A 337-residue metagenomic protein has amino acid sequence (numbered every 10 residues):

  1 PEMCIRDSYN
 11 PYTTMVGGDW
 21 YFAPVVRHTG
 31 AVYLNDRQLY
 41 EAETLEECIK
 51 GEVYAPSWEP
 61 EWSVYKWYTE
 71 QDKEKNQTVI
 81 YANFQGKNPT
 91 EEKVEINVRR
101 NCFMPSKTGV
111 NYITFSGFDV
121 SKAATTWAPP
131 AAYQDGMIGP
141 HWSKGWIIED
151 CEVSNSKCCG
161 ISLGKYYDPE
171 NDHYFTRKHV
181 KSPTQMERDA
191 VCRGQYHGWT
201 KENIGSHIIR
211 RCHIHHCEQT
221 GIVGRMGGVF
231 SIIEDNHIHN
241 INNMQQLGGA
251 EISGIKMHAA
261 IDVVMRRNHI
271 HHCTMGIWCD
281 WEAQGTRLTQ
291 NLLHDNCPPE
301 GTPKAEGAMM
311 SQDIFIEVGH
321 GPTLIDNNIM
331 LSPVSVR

Functional and structural regions predicted by a protein language model:
P1-E2, R6-W142, I147, E152-S154 (+2 more regions): Extracellular polysaccharide-degrading/modifying enzymes targeting complex plant/algal/animal polysaccharides
N111-A124, K144-C158, E170-A190, K201-Q219 (+6 more regions): Right-handed parallel beta-helix
Q134, E218, E251, M310: Beta-rich catalytic cores
G136-I138, T220, S253-M257: Predominantly extracellular/luminal carbohydrate-interaction, adhesion, and secreted-enzyme modules that are
